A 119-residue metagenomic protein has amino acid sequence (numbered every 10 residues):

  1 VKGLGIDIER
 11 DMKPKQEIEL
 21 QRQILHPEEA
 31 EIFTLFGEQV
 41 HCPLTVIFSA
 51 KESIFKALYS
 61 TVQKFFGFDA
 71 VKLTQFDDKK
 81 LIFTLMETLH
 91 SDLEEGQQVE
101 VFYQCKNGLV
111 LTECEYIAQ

Functional and structural regions predicted by a protein language model:
V1-Q119: Core catalytic alpha/beta fold that binds nucleotide/phospho-ligands
